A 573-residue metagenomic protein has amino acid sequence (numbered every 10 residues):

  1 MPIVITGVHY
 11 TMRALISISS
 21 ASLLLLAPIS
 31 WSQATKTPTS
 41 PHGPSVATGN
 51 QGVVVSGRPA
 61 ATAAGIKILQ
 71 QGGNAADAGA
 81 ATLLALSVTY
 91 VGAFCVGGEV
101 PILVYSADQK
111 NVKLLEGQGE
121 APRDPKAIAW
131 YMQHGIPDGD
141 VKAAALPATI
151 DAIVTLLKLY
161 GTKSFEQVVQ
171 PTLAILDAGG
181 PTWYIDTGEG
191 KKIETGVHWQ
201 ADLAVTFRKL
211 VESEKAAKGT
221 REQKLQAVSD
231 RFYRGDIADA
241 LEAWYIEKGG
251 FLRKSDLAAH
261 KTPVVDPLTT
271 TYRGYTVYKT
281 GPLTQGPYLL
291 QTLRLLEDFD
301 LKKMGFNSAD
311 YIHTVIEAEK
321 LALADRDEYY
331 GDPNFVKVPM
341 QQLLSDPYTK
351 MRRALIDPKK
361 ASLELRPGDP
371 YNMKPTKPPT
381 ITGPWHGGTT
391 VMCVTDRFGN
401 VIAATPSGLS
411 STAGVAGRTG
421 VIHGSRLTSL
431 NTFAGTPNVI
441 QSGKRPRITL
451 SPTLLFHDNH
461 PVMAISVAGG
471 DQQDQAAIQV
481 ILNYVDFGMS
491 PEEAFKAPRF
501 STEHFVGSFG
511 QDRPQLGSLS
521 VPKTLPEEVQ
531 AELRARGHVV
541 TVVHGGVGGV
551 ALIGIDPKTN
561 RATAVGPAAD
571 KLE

Functional and structural regions predicted by a protein language model:
S17-P28: Bacterial N-terminal signal peptides
Q33-A63, K67, A75-A227, F232-R234 (+4 more regions): Noncatalytic scaffold domains of N-terminal-nucleophile
V88-K113, F251-R253, T395-M463, Q479 (+3 more regions): Active-site rim segments in enzyme catalytic domains, especially the processed small/beta chain of N-terminal
Q200, A238, D298-S407, H544: Internal maturation/activation junctions in enzymes
V264, H386-T389, I448-L450: Short, small/polar residue-rich loop motifs at catalytic or cofactor-binding pockets
K279-P282, P287, L455-Q472: Extended C-terminal regions of large enzymes
F398, K444, A477, D486-G545: Extended C-terminal subregions enriched in glycine
